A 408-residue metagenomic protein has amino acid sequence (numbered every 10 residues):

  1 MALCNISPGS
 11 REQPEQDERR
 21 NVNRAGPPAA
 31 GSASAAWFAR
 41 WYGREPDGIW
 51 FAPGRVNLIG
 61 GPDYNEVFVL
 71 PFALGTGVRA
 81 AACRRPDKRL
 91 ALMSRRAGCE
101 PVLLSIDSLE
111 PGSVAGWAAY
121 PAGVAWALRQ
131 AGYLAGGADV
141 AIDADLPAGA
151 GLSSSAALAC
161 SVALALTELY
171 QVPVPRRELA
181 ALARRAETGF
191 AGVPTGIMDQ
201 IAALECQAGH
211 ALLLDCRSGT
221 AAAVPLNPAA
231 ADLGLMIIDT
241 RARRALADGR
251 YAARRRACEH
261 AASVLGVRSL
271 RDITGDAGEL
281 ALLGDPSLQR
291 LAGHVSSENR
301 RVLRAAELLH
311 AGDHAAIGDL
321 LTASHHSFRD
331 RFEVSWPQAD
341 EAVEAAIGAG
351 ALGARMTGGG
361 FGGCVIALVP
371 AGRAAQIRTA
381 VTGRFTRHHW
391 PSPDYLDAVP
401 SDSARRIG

Functional and structural regions predicted by a protein language model:
A2-N5, R11-E12, D17-N57, R79-V114 (+2 more regions): C-terminal nucleotide
L3, N23-I49, P53-F68, I106-S108 (+4 more regions): Gly/Ser-rich oxyanion-binding loop with an adjacent helix/lid that shapes the negatively charged ligand pocket
E66-A73, R254-R255: Short Gly/aromatic-enriched secondary-structure transition segments
A73-R79: Short catalytic helix/loop segments, enriched in acidic residues and glycine and frequently bearing histidine
T76, G136, V140, D232-G234 (+1 more regions): Residues at beta-strand starts and edge strands
V140-I142, I238-T240, V365: A structural signal for short, well-ordered beta-strand segments
G362-L368: Short beta-strand->loop micro-motif that forms the acidic, two-metal-ion catalytic signature in nucleotide-processing
